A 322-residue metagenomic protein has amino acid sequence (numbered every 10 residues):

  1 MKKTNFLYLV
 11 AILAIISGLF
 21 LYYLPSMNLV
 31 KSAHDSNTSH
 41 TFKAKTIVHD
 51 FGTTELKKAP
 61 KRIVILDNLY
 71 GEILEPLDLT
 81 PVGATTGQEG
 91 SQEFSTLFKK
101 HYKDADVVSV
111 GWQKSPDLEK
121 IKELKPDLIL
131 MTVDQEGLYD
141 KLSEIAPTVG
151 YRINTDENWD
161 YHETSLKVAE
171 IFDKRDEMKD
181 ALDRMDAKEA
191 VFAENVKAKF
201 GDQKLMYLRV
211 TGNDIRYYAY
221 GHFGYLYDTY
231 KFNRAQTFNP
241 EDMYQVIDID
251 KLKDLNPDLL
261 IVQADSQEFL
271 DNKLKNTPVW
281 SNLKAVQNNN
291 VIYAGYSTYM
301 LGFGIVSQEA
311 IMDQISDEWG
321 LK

Functional and structural regions predicted by a protein language model:
K2-G71, E177-L205, L270-L274, I311 (+1 more regions): Bacterial Sec-exported substrate-binding components of ABC uptake systems
D50-F51, V110-D117, P240-I249: Short helix-initiation/N-cap motifs at beta->coil->alpha
Y70-K120: A short, structured surface patch at a secondary-structure boundary
Q88-E89, I215-Y244: Alpha-helical, coiled-coil/dimerization segments enriched in small aliphatic residues
E89-E93, G137, R152-K167, D202-G224 (+2 more regions): Extracytoplasmic ligand-binding site segments that recognize negatively charged/polar headgroups
L118, K122-M131, P147, N256-L260: Proline-aspartate-enriched helix->loop->beta-strand connector
K141-V210, L301-K322: Extracytoplasmic substrate-binding proteins
D258-K322: Structured C-terminal subdomain patch of bacterial secreted/periplasmic proteins
